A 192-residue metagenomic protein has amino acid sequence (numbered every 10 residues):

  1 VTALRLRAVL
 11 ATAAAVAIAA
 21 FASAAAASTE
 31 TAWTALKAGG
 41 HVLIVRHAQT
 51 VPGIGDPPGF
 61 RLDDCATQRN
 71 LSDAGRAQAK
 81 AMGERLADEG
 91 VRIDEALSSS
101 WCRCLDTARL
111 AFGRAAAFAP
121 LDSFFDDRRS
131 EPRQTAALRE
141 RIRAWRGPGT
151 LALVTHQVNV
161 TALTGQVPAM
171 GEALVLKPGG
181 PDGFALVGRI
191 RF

Functional and structural regions predicted by a protein language model:
A3-L10: Twin-arginine (Tat) signal peptide motif
A11-A20: Bacterial N-terminal signal peptides
A22-A24: N-terminal signal peptide c-region/cleavage motif recognized by signal peptidases
S28-A119, F124-R128, Q134-A136, Q166-F192: Active-site-proximal alpha-helix that buttresses catalytic centers in soluble enzyme cores
G40-V42, G147-T155: Generic beta-sheet signal
E131-R146: ...with weaker cross-activation on analogous glycine-rich loops/strands in unrelated enzymes
A144-G149, P178-P181: A short, structured loop/turn motif at beta-sheet edges
